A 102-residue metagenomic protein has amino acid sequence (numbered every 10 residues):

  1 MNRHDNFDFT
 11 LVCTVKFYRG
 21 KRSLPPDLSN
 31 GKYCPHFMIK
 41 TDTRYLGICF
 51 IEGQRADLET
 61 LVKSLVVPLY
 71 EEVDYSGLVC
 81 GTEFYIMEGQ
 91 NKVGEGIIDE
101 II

Functional and structural regions predicted by a protein language model:
M1-I102: C-terminal effector/interaction modules appended to NTPase cores
